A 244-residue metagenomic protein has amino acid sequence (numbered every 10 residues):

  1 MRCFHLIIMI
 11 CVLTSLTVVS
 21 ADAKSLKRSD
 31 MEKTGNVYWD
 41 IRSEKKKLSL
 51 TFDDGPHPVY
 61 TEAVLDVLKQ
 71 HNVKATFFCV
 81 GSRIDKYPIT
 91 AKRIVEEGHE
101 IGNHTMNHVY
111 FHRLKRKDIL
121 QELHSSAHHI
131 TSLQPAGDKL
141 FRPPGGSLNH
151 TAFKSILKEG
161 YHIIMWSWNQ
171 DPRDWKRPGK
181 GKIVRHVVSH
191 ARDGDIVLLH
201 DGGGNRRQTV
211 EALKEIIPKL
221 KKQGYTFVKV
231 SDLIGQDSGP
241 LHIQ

Functional and structural regions predicted by a protein language model:
M1-T51, P56-N72, K86-K92, E215-K219 (+1 more regions): N-terminal pre-catalytic segment of deacetylase/amide-hydrolase enzymes
K45-L48, P58-Y60, K69-G204: Metal-dependent polysaccharide deacetylase catalytic core of the NodB/CE4 family, i.e., the active-site-bearing domain
K176-P178, Q208-E211, S238-H242: Histidine/acidic-residue-rich catalytic or RNA/ligand-binding cores of hydrolases and nuclease-related proteins
R192-G204, Q208-S231: Catalytic grooves of carbohydrate-active enzymes
